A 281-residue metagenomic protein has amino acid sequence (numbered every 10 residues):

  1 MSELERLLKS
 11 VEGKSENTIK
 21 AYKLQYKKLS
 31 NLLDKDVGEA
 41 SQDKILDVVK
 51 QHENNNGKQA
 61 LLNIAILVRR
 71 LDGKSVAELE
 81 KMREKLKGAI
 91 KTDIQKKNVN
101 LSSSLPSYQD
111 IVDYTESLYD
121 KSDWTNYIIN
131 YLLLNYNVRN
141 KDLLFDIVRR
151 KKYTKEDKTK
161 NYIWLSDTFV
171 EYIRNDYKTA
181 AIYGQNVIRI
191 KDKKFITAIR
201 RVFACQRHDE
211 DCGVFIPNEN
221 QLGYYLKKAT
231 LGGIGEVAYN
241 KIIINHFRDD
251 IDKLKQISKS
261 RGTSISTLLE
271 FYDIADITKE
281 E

Functional and structural regions predicted by a protein language model:
L4-R83, L222-L226, V237: Non-catalytic DNA-binding core/recognition domains of DNA-processing enzymes
I19, I129, D142-F145, I257: Alpha-helix N-cap/helix-start motif at helix boundaries, enriched for small hydrophobics
V76-E116: Flexible interdomain linker/hinge and immediately adjacent N-terminus of the catalytic tyrosine-recombinase domain
P106-K141: Basic, Lys/Arg- and aromatic-enriched nucleic-acid-binding interface segment
L143, I244, D250-G262: Active-site-proximal segment of tyrosine recombinases
F145-N186: Conserved tyrosine-mediated DNA breakage-rejoining catalytic core shared by Y-recombinases
A181-I243, R248: Active-site/catalytic core of tyrosine-dependent DNA strand-transfer enzymes
L254, K259-E281: Catalytic-site neighborhood detector that most strongly recognizes the C-terminal catalytic loop/helix of tyrosine
